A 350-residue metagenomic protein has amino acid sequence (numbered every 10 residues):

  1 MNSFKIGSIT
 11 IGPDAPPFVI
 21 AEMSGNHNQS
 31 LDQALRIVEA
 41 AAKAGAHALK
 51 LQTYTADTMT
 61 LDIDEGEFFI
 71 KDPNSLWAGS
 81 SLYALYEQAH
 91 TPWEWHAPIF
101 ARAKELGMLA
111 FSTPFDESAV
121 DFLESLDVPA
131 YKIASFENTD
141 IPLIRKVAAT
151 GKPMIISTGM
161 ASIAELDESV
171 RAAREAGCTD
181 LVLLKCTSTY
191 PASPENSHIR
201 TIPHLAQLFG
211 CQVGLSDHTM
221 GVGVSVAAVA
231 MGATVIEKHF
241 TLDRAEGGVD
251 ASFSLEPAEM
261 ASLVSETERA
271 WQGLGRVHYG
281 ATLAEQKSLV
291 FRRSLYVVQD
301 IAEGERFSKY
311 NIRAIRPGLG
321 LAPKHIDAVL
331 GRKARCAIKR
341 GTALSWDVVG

Functional and structural regions predicted by a protein language model:
M1-G350: Catalytic cores and adjacent flexible loops of soluble metabolic enzymes that perform enolate/carbanion chemistry on
